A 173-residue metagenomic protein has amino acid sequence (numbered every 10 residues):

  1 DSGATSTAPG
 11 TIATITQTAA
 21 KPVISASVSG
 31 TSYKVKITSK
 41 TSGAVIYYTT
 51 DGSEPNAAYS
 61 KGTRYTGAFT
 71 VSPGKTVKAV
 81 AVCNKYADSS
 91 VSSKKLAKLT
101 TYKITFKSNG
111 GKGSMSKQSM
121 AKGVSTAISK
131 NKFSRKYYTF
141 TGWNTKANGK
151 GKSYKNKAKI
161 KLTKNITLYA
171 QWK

Functional and structural regions predicted by a protein language model:
D1-G3, G43-I46, N84-S90, V124-A158: Surface-exposed interfaces of beta-sheet-rich extracellular modules
D1-I104, G110-G111, I160: Short, compositionally stereotyped local motifs that mark structural "simplifiers"
T14-I15, A97-K107, F133, K152-K173: Conserved "repeat-terminator" motif of extracellular CCP/Sushi domains
S29, V35, F69-P73, N109-T141 (+1 more regions): Extracellular modular ligand-binding repeats in secreted and cell-surface proteins
T38, T49-D51, N56, K107 (+4 more regions): Residue-level detector of conserved, well-ordered beta-strand and adjacent loop positions that form binding/recognition
P55, G113, G149-K152: Flexible, glycine-rich phosphate/dinucleotide-binding loops and adjacent beta-alpha linkers at cofactor/substrate
A58-T63, S116-K117, Y154: Short acidic, glycine/proline-rich loop/turn micro-motifs
